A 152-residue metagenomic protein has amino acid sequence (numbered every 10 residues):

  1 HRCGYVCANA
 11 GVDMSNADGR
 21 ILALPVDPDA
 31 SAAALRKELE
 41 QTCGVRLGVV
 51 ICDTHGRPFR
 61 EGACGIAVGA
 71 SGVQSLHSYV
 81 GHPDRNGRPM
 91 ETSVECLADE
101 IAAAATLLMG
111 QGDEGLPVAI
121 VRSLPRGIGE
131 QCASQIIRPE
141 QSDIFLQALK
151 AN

Functional and structural regions predicted by a protein language model:
H1-S15, R20, C43-N152: A structural signal for small-residue-enriched, beta-sheet-centric alpha/beta enzyme cores and oligomeric scaffold folds
L24-L47: Phosphate-interacting basic helix/loop segments used at nucleotide- and nucleic-acid interfaces
